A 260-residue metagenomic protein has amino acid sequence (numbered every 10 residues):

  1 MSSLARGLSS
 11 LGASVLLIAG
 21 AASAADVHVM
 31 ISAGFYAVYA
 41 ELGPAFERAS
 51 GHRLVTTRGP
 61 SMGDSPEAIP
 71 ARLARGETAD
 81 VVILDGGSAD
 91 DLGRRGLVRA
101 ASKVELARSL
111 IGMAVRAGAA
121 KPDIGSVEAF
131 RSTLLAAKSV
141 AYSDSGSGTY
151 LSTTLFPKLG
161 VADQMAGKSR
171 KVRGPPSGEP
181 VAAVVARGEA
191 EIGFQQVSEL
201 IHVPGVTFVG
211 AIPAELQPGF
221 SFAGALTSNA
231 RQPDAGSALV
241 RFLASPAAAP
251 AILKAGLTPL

Functional and structural regions predicted by a protein language model:
M1-A5: N-terminal secretory signal peptides that target proteins for export/translocation
G7-A19: Bacterial N-terminal signal peptides
G20-A24: Sec/Tat signal peptide C-region and signal peptidase I cleavage site
A25-E67, A71-T78, G86-R95, A100 (+2 more regions): Exported/periplasmic ABC-transporter solute-binding proteins
I83: Phosphate-/polyanion-interacting regions in eukaryotic proteins
